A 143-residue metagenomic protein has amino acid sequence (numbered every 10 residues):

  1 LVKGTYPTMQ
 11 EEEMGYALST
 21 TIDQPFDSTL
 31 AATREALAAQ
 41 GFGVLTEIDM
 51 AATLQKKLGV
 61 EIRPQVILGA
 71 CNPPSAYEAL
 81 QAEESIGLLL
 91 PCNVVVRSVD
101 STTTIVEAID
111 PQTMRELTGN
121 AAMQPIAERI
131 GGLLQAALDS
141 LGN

Functional and structural regions predicted by a protein language model:
L1-E12: N-terminal amphipathic/basic-hydrophobic helices that include classical n-h-c signal peptides and signal-anchor
Q10-Q40, D139: Terminal, regulation- and interaction-focused segments at domain boundaries
M14-Y16, A38, V60-R63, V99: Short glycine-enriched loop/turn motifs at secondary-structure junctions
R34, A51-A52, Q135: Short glycine-/small-residue-rich flexible loop motifs, especially phosphate/cofactor-binding loops
G43-L45, D49-V95: Compact, glycine-rich, soluble single-domain proteins
N93-G119: Beta-strand/loop substructures that line and gate deep hydrophobic ligand-binding cavities in soluble
E116-N143: Well-ordered alpha/beta subsegment
